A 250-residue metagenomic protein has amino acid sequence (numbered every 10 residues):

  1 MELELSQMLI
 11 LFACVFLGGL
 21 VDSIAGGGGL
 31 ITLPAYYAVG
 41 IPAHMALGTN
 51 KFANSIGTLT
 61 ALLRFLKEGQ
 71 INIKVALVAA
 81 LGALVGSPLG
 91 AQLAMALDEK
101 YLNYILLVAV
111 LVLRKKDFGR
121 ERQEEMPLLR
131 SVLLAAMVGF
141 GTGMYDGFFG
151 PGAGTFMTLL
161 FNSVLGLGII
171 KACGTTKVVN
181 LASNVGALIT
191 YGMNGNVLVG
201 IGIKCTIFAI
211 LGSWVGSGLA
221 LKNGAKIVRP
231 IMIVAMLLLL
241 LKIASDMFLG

Functional and structural regions predicted by a protein language model:
M1-G19, Y37-V39, A43, K67-F149 (+3 more regions): Juxtamembrane transmembrane-helix boundary motif
I10, C14, G27-G29, S55-T58: Accessory recognition modules or surfaces
I24-L33, P151-M157: Transmembrane helix boundary and interhelical junction motifs in multipass membrane proteins
P42-N50, K74-V75, L167-K177: Membrane-interface alpha-helices at helix entry/exit sites of multi-pass transporters
T49-R64: Transmembrane alpha-helices of multi-pass small-molecule transport proteins
N50-N54, A80, T176-N180, I201-G202 (+1 more regions): Short hydrophobic/aromatic, small-residue-rich stretches within specific transmembrane helices of secondary active
N180-A187: Transmembrane helix-bundle signature of multi-pass secondary active exporters and lipid flippases
